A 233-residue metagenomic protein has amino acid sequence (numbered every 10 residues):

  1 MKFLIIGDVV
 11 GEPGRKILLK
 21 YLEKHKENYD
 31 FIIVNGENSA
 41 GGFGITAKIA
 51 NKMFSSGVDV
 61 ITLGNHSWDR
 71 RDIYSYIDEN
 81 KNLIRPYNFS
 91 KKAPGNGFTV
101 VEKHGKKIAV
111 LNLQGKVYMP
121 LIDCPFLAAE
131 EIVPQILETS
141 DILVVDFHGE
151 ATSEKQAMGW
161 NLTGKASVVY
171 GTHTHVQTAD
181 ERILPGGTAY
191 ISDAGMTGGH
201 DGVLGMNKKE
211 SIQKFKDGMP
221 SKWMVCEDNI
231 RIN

Functional and structural regions predicted by a protein language model:
M1-N233: Acidic, metal/ion-coordinating pockets
